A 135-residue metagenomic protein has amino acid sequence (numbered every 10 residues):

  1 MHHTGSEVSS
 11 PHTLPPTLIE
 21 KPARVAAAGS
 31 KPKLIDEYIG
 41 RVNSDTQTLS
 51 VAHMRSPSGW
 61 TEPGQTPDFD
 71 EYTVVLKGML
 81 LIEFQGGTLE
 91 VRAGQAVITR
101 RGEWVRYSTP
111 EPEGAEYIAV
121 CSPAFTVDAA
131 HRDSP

Functional and structural regions predicted by a protein language model:
M1-T48, R55, P63, A129-P135: A short, N-terminal "cap"/entry segment at the start of jelly-roll beta-barrel domains of the cupin/DSBH fold
L34, Q47-A52, E71, L76-G78 (+2 more regions): A generic structural signal for short beta-strands and their flanking turns/coil linkers
G40-R41, T61-P67, F84, S108-P110 (+1 more regions): Short histidine-centered beta-strand/loop micro-motifs that create catalytic or ligand/metal-coordination sites
D45, R101-V127: Ligand-binding loop in jelly-roll beta-barrel domains
H53-S56, T66-F84, V120: Short, conserved beta-strand element in jelly-roll/cupin
M79-L81, T88, W104, G114: Structural motif
G86-G102: Short acidic-glycine-tyrosine-enriched beta hairpin
